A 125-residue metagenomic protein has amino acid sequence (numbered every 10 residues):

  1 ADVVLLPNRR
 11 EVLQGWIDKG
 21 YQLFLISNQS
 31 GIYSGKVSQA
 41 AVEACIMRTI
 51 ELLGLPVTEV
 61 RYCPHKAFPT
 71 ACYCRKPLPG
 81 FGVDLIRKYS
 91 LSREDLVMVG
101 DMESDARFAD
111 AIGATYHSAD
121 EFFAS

Functional and structural regions predicted by a protein language model:
A1, G35-A40, A71-R75: Short, solvent-exposed loop/turn segments at secondary-structure boundaries
A1-R10: Short catalytic helix/loop segments, enriched in acidic residues and glycine and frequently bearing histidine
R9-I46, V57-K66: Substrate-recognition element of Asp-dependent hydrolases with the DxDx(T/V) motif
Y21, L55, L91, A114: Short glycine/serine/threonine/alanine-rich loop segments
I46-G54, G80-I86: Two-metal-ion acidic nuclease core segments, chiefly of the RNase H-like superfamily
H65-T70, F122-S125: A short acidic, often aromatic-flanked loop/helix-cap motif at beta-alpha or helix-coil junctions that lines enzyme
C74-E103: Conserved Lys-Pro-Asp/Glu-containing loop-to-beta segment of HAD-superfamily phosphomonoesterases, centered on
V97-S125: Acidic, Mg2+-coordinating phosphoryl-transfer loop and its flanking beta/alpha structural elements, shared across
